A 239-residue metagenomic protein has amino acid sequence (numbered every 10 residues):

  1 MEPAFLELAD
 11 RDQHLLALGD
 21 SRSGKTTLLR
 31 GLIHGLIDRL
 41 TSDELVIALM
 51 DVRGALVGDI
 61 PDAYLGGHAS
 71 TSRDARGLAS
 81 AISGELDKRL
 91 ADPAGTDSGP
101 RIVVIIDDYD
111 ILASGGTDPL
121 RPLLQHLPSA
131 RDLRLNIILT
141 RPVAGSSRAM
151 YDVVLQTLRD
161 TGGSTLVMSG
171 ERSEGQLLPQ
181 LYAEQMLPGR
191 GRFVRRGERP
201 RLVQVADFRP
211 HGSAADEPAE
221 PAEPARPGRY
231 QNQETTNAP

Functional and structural regions predicted by a protein language model:
M1-F5, T140, S147-P239: Phosphate-binding and hydrolysis-coupling loops of NTP-dependent motor/remodeling domains
M1-L166, A238-P239: P-loop NTPase catalytic phosphate-binding loop
